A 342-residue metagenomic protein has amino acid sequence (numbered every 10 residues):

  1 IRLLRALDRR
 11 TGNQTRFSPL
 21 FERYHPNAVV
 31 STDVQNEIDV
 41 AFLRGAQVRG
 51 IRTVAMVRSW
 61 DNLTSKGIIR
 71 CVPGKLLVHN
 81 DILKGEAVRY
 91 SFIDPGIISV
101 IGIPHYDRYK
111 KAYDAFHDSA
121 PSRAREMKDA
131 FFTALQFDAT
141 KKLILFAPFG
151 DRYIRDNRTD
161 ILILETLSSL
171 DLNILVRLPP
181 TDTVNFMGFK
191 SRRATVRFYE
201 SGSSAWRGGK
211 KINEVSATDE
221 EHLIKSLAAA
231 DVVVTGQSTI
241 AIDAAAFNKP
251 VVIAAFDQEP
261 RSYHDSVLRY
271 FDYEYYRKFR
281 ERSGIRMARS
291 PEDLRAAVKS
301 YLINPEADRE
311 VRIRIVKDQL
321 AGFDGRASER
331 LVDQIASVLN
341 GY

Functional and structural regions predicted by a protein language model:
I1-Y113, H117-S119, D182, H222 (+1 more regions): Active-site and donor-binding regions of nucleotide-sugar-utilizing enzymes
R16, F21-E22, T181-I242, F247: Donor nucleotide-activated moiety binding/catalytic core segment of transferases that use nucleotide-activated donors
A28-V30, L77, L145-F146, L175 (+1 more regions): Structural motif
Q47, S168, A245: Anion (oxyanion) recognition and catalysis
I51-T53, I174, V251: Hydrophobic beta-strand scaffold residues
R70-P73, I93-P95, V100, V232 (+1 more regions): Catalytic binding pocket for nucleotide-activated donors in carbohydrate/polymer assembly enzymes
Y106-I212, A288, A327: Conserved catalytic-core segment of nucleotide-activated headgroup transferases in glycan assembly
Y113-D114, A120-P121, K128-T133, D138-K141 (+3 more regions): C-terminal amphipathic helix plus adjacent low-complexity, charged tail appended to glycosyltransferase catalytic
